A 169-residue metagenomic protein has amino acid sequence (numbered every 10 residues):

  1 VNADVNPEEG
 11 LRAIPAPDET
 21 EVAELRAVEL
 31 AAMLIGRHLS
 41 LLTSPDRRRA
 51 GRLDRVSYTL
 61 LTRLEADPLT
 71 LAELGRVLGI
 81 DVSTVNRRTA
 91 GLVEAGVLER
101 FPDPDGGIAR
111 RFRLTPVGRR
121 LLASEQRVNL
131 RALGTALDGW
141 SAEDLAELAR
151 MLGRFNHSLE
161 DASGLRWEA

Functional and structural regions predicted by a protein language model:
V1-R55: N-terminal leader segment of winged-helix/HTH proteins
N6-E8, A90-A146, R150: Charged, amphipathic alpha-helical coiled-coil/dimerization segments
E19, L30, I80-D81, V93 (+2 more regions): Helix-centric, low-specificity signal for extended rod-like, repetitive segments
T20, E24-A27, V77, T84 (+2 more regions): Alpha-helical initiation/capping and key positions within long helical/coiled-coil segments
A27, A31, L42-P45, R127-G164: Amphipathic alpha-helical dimerization/coiled-coil segments that flank or bridge DNA-binding/regulatory modules
E29-G36, S57, L61, E65-P68 (+2 more regions): Generic structural concept
S40-V85, T89, E94-A95, R111 (+1 more regions): N-terminal helix-turn-helix DNA-binding core of bacterial DNA-binding proteins
V82, D105-R110, N156-A162: A general structural signal for short secondary-structure boundary/capping elements
